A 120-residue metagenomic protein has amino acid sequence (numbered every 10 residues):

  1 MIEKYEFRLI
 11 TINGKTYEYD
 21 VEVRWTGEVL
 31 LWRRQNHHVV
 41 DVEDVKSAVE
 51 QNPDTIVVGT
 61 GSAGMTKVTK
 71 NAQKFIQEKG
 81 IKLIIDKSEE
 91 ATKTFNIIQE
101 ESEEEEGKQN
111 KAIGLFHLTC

Functional and structural regions predicted by a protein language model:
M1-D41, E100-C120: Non-catalytic interface/targeting segments
V40-E50: A short, acidic, amphipathic alpha-helical segment used as a generic capping/interface helix at domain edges
V45, A72-Q73, F95: Short amphipathic alpha-helical segments and helix-helix/interface helices
V49-E50, Q77, N96: Alpha-helix boundary recognition
V49-N52, G107-K108: Flexible, charged surface loops at secondary-structure boundaries
D54-E89: Mid-chain, well-packed structural core segment of small domains
D86-E101: Ser/Thr/Gly-rich flexible loops in soluble cytosolic domains mediating phosphotransfer, phosphorylation
